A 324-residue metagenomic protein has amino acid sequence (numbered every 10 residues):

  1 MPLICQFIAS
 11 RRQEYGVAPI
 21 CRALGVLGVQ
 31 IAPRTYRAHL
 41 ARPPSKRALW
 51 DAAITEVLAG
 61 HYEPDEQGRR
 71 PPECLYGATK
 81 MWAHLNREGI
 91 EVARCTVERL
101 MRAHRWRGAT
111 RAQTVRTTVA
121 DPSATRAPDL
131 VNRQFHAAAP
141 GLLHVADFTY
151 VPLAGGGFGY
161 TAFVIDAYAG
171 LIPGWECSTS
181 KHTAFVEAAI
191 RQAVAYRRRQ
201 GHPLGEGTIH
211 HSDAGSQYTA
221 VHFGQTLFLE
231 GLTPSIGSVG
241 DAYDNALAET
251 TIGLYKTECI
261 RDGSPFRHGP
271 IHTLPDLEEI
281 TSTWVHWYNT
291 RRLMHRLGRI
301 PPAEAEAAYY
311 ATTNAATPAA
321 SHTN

Functional and structural regions predicted by a protein language model:
M1-P19, Q30, S235, T317: Residue-centric detector for conserved, function-critical "anchor" positions in compact interaction modules
P2-A9, Q30-P140, P301-A311, T323: Basic, flexible linker segments flanking DNA-binding modules in nucleic acid-interacting mobile-element proteins
C21, Y36, L58, M81 (+15 more regions): Mobile genetic element proteins and their domesticated derivatives, centered on retroelements and DNA transposons
A48, R87-G89, H136-A137, L153-A154 (+3 more regions): Conserved, non-catalytic sequence blocks in retroelement Pol enzymes and Pol-derived host proteins
T110-V119, C177, G207-A214, L229-L247 (+1 more regions): RNase H-like polynucleotidyl transferase catalytic core
A137-P173: An active-site-proximal beta-strand-loop segment
L153, G157, E176-H202: Active-site beta-loop-alpha junctions of metal-dependent nucleic acid enzymes, especially the RNase H-like/DDE
F228-L232, I252-N324: C-terminal domain-tail junction helix/linker
